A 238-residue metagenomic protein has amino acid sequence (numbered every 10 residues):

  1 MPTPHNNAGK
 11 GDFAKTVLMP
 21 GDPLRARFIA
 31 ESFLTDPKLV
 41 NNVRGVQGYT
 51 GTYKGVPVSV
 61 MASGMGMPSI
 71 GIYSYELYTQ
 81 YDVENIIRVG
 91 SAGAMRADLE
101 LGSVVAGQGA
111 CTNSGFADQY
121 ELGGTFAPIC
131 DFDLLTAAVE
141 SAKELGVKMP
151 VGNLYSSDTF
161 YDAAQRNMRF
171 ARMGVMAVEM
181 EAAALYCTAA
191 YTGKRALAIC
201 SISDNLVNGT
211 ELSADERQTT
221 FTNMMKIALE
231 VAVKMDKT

Functional and structural regions predicted by a protein language model:
M1-P128, F132-T136: Metabolite-binding pocket within alpha/beta catalytic cores that recognizes anionic/polar moieties
P23, G93, Y155-T159, A184 (+2 more regions): Glycine-rich beta-alpha junction loops
T35-N42, G146-G152, M235-T238: Flexible, glycine/charged-enriched surface loops at secondary-structure junctions
V83-E84, M176, R195: Short acidic/polar active-site loop segments enriched in Thr and Asp
T125-M173: Active-site rim beta-loop-alpha module in soluble metabolic enzymes
A137-L145, T188, I227-M235: Generic non-transmembrane alpha-helical segments
A183-E216: Zn-dependent metallopeptidase/amidohydrolase metal-coordination segment
L206-T238: His/Asp/Glu-rich mid-to-C-terminal helical/loop segments that flank catalytic regions of hydrolases
